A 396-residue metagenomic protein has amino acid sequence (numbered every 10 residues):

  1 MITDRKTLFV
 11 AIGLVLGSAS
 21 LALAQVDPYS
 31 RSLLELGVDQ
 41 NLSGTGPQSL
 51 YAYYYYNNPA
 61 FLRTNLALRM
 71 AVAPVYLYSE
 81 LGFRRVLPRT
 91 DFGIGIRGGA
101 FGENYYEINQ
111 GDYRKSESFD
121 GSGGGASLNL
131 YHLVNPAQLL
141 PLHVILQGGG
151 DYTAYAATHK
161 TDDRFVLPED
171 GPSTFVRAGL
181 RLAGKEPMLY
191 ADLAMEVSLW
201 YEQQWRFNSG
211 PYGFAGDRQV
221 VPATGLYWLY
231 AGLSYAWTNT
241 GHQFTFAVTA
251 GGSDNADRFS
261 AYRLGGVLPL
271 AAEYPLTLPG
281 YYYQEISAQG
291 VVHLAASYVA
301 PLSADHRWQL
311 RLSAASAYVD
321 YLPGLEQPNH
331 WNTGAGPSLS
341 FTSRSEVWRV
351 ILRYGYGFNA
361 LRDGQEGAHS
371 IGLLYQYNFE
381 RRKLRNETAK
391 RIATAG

Functional and structural regions predicted by a protein language model:
M1-F9: Bacterial N-terminal signal peptides that target proteins for export
T3, G99, S198: Short acidic/histidine-centered micro-motifs embedded in hydrophobic/aromatic stretches that mark compact functional
F9-A19: Bacterial N-terminal signal peptides
S20-A24: Sec/Tat signal peptide C-region and signal peptidase I cleavage site
V26-K185, E285-L294, R307-L310, A317 (+3 more regions): Gram-negative/organellar outer-membrane beta-barrel architecture
V26-L36, S173-G324, P328, G357-G396: C-terminal outer-membrane beta-barrel translocator/porin domains of Gram-negative envelope proteins and their
L189-Y190, T342-R344: Short glycine/proline-enriched loop/turn "hinge" motifs that connect secondary-structure elements and lie
S297, L325, G334-F341: Short glycine-rich, acidic/polar surface loops and turns
